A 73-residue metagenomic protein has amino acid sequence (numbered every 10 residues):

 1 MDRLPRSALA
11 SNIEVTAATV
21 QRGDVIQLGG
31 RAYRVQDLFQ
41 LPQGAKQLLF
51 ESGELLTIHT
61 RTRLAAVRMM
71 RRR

Functional and structural regions predicted by a protein language model:
D2-A10, L55-R73: Intrinsically disordered, low-complexity, charged/polar segments
T19-V20: Short, well-ordered loop/turn sites that connect or cap secondary structure elements
A32-T60: Basic/aromatic-rich interaction segments and small domains that mediate binding to polyanionic partners
